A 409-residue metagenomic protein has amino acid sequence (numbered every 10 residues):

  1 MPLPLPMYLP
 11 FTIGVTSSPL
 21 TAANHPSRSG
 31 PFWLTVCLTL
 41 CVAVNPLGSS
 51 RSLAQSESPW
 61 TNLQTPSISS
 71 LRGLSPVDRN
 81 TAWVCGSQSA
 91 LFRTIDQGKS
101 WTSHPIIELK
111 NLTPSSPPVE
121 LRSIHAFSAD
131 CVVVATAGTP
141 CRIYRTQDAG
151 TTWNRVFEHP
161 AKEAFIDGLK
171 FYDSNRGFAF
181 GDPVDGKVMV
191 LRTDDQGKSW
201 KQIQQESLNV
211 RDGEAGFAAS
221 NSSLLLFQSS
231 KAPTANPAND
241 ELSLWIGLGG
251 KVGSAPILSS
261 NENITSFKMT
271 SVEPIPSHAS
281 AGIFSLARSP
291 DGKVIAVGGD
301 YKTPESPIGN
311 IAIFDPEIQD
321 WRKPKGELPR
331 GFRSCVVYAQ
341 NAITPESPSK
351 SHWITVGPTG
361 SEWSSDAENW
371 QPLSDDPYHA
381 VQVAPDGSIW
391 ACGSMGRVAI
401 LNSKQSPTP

Functional and structural regions predicted by a protein language model:
M1-R28: N-terminal secretory signal peptides that target proteins for export/translocation
N24-S27, S50, I124: Intrinsically disordered, low-complexity cationic segments
L34-N45: Bacterial N-terminal signal peptides
P46-A54: Signal peptide processing junction and immediate N-terminal pro/mature segment of secreted/exported proteins
Q55-P409: Residue-level hotspots at or immediately adjacent to binding/recognition sites across diverse folds
